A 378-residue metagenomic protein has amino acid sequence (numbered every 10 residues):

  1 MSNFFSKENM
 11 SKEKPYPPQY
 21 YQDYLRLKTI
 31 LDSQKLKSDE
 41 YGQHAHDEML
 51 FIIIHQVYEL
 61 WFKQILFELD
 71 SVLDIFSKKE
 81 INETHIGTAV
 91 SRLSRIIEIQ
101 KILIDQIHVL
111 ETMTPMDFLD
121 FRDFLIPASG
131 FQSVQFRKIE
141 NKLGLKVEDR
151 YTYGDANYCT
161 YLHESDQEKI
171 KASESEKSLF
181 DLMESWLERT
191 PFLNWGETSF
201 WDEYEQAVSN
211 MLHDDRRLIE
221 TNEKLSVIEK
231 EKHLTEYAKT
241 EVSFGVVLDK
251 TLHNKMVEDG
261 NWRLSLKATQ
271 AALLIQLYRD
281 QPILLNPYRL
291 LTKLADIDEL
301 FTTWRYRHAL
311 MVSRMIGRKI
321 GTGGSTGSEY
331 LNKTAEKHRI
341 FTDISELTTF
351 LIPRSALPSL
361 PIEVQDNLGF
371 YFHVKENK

Functional and structural regions predicted by a protein language model:
S2-K378: Surface-exposed peri-terminal alpha-helical interaction modules
